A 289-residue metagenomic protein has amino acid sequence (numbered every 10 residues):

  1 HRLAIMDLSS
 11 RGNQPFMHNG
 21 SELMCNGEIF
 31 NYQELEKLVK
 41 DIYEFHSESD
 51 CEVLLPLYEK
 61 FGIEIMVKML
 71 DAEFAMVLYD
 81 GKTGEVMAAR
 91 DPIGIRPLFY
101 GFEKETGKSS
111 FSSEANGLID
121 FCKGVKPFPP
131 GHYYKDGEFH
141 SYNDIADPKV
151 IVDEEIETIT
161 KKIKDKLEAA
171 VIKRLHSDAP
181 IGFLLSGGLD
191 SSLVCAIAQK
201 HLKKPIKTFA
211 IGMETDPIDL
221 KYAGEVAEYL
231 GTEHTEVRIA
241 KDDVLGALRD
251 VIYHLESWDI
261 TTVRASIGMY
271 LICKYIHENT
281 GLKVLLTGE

Functional and structural regions predicted by a protein language model:
H1, E48, Y142-I145, I211 (+1 more regions): Conserved beta-strand termini and adjacent loop/short-helix elements that scaffold enzyme active sites in alpha/beta
H1-M24, K60-E154, K161-I172, C195 (+4 more regions): N-terminal glutamine amidotransferase
M6, C25-K82, L184, D190-C195 (+3 more regions): Short histidine
E22-M24, H46, R90, K123 (+3 more regions): Residue-level signal for helical boundary/lining positions with a hydrophobic bias
C25-N26, N31, A89-D91, L185 (+2 more regions): A secondary-structure boundary/capping signal
Q33, K37, M87, G246: Alpha-helical elements of the RecA-like P-loop NTPase motor core of helicases
D41, K82-E85, P97-L98, F102-E103 (+1 more regions): ATP-dependent adenylate-handling active sites, centered on carboxylate activation for C-N bond formation
